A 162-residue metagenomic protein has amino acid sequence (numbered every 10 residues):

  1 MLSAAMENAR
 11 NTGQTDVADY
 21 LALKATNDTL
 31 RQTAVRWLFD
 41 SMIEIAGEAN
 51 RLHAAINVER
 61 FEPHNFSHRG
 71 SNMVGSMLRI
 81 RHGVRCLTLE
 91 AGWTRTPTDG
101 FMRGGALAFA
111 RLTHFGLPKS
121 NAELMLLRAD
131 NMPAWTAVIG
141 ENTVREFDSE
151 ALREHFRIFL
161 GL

Functional and structural regions predicted by a protein language model:
M1, D16-D19, A151: Exposed alpha-helical structural elements
M1-Q14: Acidic, low-complexity proline/glycine-rich segments
A5, I45, H155, F159: Residues that form generic nucleotide/phosphate-binding pockets
N11-E62: Contiguous, amphipathic alpha-helical segments that mediate oligomerization or scaffolding in large protein assemblies
G47-T88: Extended, charge-rich alpha-helical segments
N72-L162: Intrinsic disorder/low-complexity polar-acidic segments
